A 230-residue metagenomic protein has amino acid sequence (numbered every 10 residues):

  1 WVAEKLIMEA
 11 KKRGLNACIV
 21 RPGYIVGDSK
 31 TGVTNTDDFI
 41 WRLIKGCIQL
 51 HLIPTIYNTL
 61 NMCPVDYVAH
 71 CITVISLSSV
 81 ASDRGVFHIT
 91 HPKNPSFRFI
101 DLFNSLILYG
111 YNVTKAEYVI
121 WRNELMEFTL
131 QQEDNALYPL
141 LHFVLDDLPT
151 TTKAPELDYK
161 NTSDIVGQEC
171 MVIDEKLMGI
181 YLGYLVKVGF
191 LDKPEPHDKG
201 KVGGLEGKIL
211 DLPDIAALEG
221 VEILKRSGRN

Functional and structural regions predicted by a protein language model:
W1-R21: Active-site Tyr-X1-5-Lys
E9, W41-P54, L60-F97, F103-Y111: Alpha-helical substrate-binding/gating segment
G14-I19, G23-I25, R84-H88, C170: Beta-sheet entry/capping signal
I19-P22, T34-Q49: Flexible glycine/proline-rich, aromatic-decorated loop/lid segments
I25-G27, N94: Conserved sequence/active-site signature of Rossmann-fold short-chain dehydrogenase/reductase
I48-I56, F143-D146, S163-I165: Short glycine/proline-rich turn/loop motifs
F99-K153, V172-E175, G189-V202, R229: Terminal hydrophobic/aromatic helix or amphipathic segment near a protein terminus
E156-N230: Amphipathic terminal alpha-helices
